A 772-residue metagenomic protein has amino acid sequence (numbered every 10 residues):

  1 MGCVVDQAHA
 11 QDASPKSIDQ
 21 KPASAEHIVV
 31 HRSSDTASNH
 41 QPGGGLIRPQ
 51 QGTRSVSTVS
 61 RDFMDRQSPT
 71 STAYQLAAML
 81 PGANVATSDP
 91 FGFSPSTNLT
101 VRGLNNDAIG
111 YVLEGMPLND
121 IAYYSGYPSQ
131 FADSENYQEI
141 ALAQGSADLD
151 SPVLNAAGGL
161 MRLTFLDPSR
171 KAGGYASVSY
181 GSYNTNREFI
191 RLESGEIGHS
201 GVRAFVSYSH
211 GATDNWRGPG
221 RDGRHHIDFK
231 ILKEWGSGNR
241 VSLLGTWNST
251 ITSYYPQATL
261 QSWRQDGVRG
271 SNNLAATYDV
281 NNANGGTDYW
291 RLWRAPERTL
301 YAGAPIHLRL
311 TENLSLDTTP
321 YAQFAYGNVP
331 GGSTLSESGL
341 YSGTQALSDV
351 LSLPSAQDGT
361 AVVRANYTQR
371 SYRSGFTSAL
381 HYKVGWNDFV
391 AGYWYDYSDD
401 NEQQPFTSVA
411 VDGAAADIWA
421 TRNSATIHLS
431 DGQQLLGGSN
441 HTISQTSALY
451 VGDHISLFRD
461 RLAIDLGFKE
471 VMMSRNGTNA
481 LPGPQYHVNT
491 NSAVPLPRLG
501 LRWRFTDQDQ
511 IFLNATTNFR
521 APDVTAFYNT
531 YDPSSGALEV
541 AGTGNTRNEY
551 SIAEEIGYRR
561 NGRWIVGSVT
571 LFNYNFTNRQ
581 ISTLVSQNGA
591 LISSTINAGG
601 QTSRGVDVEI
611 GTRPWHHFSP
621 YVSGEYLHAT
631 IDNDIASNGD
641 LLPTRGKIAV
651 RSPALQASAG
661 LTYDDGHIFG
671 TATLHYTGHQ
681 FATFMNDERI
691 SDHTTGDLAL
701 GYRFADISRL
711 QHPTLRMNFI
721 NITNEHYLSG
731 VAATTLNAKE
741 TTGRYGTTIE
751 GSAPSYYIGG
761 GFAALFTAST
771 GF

Functional and structural regions predicted by a protein language model:
Q11, T246, L513, F618-S619 (+2 more regions): Conserved C-terminal beta-signal and adjacent last beta-strands/turns of outer-membrane beta-barrel proteins
A13, F131-S177: A beta-strand signature from Gram-negative outer-membrane beta-barrel systems, especially the internal plug domain
K16, S38-V56, Y74-P117: Extracytoplasmic beta-strand/coil segments of soluble accessory domains associated with Gram-negative outer-membrane
G173-Y175, Y180-A212, W216-P256, Q261 (+5 more regions): Transmembrane beta-barrel wall of Gram-negative outer-membrane proteins
L232-E234, G238-H307, N328-Q369, W419-D431 (+1 more regions): Acidic/polar loop-and-plug regions of large Gram-negative outer-membrane beta-barrel proteins
H307-R309, S315-Y321, G327, S333 (+3 more regions): Membrane-embedded beta-barrel scaffold of Gram-negative outer-membrane proteins
W386, L457-R459, V566, L571-T577 (+2 more regions): Gram-negative outer-membrane beta-barrel transporters
M472-G477, R502-E554, V566, L571-I596 (+4 more regions): Surface-exposed extracellular loop regions of Gram-negative outer-membrane beta-barrel proteins, predominantly
